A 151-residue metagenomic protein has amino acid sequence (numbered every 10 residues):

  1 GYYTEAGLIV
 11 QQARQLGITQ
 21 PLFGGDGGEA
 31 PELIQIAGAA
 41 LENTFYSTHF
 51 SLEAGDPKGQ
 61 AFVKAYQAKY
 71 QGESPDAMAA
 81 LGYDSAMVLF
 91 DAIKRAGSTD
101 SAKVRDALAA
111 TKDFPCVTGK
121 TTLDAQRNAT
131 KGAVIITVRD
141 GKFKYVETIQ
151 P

Functional and structural regions predicted by a protein language model:
G1-P151: Extracytosolic ligand-binding ectodomains
